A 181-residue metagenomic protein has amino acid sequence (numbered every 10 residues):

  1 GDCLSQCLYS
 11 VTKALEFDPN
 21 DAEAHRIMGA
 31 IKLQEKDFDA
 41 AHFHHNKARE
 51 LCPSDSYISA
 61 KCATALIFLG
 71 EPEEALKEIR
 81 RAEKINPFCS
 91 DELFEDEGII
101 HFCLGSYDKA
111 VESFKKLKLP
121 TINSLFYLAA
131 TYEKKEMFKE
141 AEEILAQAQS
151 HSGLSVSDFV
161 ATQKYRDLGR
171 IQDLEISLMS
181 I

Functional and structural regions predicted by a protein language model:
G1-D2, Q34-K36: Short coil/turn and helix-start
D2-D18, H45-N46: Amphipathic alpha-helices of TPR/Sel1-like and other helical repeat/solenoid scaffolds
S5, A40-H45, E50-I181: Alpha-helical protein-protein interaction modules
T12-N20, E83-F88: Flexible helix-coil transition and linker loops at the boundaries of alpha-helical arrays
D18-I27, P53, K61: Core alpha/beta catalytic barrel or barrel-like domain that forms the active/cofactor pocket in diverse metabolic
D21, I31-Q34, A48: Beta-propeller domains
